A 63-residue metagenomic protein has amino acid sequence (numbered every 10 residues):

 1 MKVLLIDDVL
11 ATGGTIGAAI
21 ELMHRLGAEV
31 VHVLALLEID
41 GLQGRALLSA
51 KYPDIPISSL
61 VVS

Functional and structural regions predicted by a protein language model:
D8, G13: Conserved G/P- and acidic residue-centered "switch" motifs that form tight phosphate/ATP-binding loops in soluble
G17-S63: PRPP-dependent phosphoribosyltransferase catalytic core
